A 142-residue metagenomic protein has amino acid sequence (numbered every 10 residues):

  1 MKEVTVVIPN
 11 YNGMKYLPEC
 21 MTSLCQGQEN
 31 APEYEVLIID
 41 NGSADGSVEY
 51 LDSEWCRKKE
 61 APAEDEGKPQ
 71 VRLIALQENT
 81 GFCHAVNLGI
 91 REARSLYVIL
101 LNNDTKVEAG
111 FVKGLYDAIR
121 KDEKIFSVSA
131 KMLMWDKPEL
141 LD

Functional and structural regions predicted by a protein language model:
V4-Y16, C20, G27, I39 (+1 more regions): A conserved hydrophobic helix/loop-capping motif in glycosyltransferases and polysaccharide synthases
G13-Y16, S43, N103, E108: Donor nucleotide-sugar binding loop of glycosyltransferases
M21-T22, V48, N87, S95 (+1 more regions): Short alpha-helix within the catalytic core of nucleotide-sugar-dependent glycosyltransferases
C25-A75: Acidic donor-binding segment of Leloir-type glycosyltransferases
A75-A93, N103: Glycine-rich, basic loop-to-helix element that forms the pyrophosphate-binding segment of sugar-nucleotide handling
F82, L101, K106-F111, M134: Hydrophobic/aromatic residue at the end of a short beta strand that borders the catalytic acidic motif
V98: Short aromatic/hydrophobic "clamp" motif used to bind/position activated sugar donors
G110-D142: Conserved donor NDP-sugar-binding/catalytic core segment of glycosyltransferases
